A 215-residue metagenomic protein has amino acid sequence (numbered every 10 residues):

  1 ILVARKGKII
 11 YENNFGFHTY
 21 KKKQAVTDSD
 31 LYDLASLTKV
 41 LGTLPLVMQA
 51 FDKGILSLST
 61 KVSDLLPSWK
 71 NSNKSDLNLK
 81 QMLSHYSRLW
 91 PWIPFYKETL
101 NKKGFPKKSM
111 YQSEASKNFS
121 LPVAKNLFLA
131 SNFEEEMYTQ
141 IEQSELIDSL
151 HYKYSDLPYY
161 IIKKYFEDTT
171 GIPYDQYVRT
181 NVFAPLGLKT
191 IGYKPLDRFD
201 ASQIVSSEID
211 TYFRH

Functional and structural regions predicted by a protein language model:
I1-L34, I55-S57, Q143: Short, conserved catalytic-motif segment at the N-terminal edge
L2-A4, K61, R179: Outer-envelope exported proteins of Gram-negative bacteria
G7, L31-S59, I162-E167: Active-site SXXK
I9, T38, V62, K194-A201: Short, solvent-exposed turn/loop segments enriched in Gly/Ser/Thr/Pro and often Arg
E12, V47, V62: Juxtacatalytic substrate-recognition/specificity segment
V47-F51, L66, L83-W90: Generic hydrophobic/packing signal
S57-S72, P185-L186: Short, glycine/proline-biased beta-turn/loop segments that scaffold the active-site neighborhood
K74-H215: Short, surface-exposed loop or secondary-structure junction motifs that flank catalytic or metal-binding residues
